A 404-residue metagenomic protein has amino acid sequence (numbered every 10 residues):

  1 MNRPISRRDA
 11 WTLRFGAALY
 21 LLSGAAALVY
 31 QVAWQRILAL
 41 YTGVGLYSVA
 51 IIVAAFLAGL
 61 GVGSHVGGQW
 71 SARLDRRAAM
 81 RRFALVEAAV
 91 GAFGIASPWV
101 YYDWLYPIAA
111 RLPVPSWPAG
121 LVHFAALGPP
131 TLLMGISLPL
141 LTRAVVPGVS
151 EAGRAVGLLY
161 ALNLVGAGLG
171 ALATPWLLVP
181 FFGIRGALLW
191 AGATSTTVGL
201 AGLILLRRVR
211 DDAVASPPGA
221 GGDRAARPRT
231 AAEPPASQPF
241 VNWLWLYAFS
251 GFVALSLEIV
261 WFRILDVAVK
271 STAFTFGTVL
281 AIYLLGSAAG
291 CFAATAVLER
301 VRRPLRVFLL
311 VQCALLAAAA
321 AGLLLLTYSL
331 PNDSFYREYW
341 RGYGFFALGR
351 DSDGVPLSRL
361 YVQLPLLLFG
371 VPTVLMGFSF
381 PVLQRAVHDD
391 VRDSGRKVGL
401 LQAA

Functional and structural regions predicted by a protein language model:
M1-A404: Alpha-helical transmembrane segments of multi-pass membrane proteins
